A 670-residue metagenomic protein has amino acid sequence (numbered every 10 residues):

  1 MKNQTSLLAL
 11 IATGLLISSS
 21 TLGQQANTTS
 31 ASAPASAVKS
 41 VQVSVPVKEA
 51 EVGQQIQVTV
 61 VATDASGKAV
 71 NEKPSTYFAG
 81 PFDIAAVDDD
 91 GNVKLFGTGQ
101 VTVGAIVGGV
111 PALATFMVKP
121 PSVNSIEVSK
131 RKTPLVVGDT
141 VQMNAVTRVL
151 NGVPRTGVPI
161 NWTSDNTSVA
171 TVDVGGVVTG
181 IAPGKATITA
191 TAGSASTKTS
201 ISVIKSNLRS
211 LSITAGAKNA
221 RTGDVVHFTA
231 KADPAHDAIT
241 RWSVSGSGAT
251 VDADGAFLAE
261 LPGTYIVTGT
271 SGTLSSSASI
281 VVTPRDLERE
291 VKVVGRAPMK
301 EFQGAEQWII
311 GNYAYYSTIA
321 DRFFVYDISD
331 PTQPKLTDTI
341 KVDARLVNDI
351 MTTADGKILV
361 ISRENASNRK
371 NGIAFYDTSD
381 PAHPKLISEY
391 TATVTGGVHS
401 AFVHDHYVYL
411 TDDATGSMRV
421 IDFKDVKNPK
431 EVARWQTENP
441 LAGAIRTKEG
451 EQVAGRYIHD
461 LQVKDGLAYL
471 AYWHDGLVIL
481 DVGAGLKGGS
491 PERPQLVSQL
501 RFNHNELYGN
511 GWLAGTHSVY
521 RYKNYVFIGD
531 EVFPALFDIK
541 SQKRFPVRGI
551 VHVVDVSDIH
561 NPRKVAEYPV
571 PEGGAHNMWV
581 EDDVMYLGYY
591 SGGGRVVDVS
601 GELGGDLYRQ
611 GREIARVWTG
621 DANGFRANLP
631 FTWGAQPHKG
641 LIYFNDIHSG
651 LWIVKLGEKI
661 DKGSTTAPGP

Functional and structural regions predicted by a protein language model:
M1, T21-L22: Intrinsic low-complexity/disordered segments
M1-A9: Bacterial N-terminal signal peptides that target proteins for export
Q4-T5, T187, G304, V547: Residue-level detector of intrinsically disordered/flexible regions characterized by low predicted structural confidence
T5, Q25-A26, S400, V420: Positively charged, low-complexity intrinsically disordered regions
A9-S18: Bacterial N-terminal signal peptides
L16, Y77, G138, K659 (+1 more regions): Residues in and immediately flanking transmembrane alpha helices
Q24-R289: Extracytoplasmic soluble-region selector
G263, S277-P670: Feature marking well-ordered beta-strand scaffolds used for ligand recognition
